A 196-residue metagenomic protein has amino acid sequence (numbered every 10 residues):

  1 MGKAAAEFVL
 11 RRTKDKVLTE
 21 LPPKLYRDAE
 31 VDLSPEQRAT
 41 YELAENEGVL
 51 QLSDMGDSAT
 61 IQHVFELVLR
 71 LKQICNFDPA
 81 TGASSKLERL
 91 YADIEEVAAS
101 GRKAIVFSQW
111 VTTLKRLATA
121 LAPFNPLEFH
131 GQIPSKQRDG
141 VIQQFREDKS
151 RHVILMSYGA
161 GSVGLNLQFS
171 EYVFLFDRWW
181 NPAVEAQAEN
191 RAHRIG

Functional and structural regions predicted by a protein language model:
M1-F77, S85, E95-S100: Inter-lobe coupling linker of SF2 helicases/translocases
V17-E45, Q137, H152-G196: SF2 helicase/translocase ATPase core recognition
P23, E96-A99, Q144-D148, L165-L167: Conserved catalytic network of the ASCE P-loop NTPase/AAA+ motor domain
A29, K103-W110: Conserved RecA-like ASCE P-loop NTPase motor core of nucleic-acid helicases/translocases
L71, L90, V106: Conserved hydrophobic/aromatic pocket- or pore-lining residues that grip, position, or stack substrates in active sites
R89-D93, G140-V141: Well-ordered alpha-helical segments embedded in enzymatic catalytic cores
Y91, T119-F124, R191: Alpha-helical structural signal in soluble globular domains
I105-F107, K115-R116, A122-G161: Conserved helicase ATPase core of P-loop NTP-dependent helicases/translocases
